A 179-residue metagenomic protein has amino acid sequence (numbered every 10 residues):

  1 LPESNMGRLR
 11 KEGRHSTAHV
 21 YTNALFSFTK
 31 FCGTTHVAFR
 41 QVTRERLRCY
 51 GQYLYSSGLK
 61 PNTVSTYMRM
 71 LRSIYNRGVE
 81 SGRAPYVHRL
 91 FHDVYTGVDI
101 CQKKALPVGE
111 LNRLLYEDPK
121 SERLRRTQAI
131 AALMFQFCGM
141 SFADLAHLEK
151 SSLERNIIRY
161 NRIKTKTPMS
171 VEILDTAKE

Functional and structural regions predicted by a protein language model:
L1-S57: Basic/aromatic-enriched alpha-helical hairpins
R10-K11, Q52-K60, Q128, R159-I163: Glycine- and acidic
T17, Y21, T63, Y67-M70 (+3 more regions): Hydrophobic (often cysteine-bearing) scaffold residues that line and stabilize catalytic clefts of nucleotide/cofactor
S27-K30, R40-V42, S56-L90, C138-M140: N-terminal DNA-binding recognition helix of tyrosine site-specific recombinases/integrases
G51-Q52, S73, A131-Q136: Contiguous, well-ordered alpha-helical segments that form the cores/surfaces of helical PPI scaffolds
S56, E80, R113-K120, S151: Conserved helix-loop functional segments at active or binding sites
Y86-F142, A146: Basic, Lys/Arg- and aromatic-enriched nucleic-acid-binding interface segment
H147-E179: Conserved tyrosine-mediated DNA breakage-rejoining catalytic core shared by Y-recombinases
